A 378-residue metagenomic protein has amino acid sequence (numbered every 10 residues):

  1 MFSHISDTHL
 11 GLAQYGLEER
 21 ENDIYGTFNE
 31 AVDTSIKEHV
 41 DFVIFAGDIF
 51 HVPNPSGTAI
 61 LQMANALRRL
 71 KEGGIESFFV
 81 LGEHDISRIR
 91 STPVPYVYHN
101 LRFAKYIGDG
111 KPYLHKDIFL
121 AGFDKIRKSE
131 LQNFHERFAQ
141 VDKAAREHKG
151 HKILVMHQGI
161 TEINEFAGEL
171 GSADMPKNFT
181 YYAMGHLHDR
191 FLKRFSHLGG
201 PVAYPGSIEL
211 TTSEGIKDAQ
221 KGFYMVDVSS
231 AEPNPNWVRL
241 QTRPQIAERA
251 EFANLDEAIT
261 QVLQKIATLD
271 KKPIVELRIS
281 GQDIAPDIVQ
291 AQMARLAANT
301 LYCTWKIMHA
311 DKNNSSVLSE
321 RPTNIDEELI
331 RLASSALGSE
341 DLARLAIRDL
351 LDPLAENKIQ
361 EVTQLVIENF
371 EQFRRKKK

Functional and structural regions predicted by a protein language model:
M1-A66, R146, P353-Q364, Q372-K378: N-terminal active-site segment of His-dependent metallophosphoesterases
M1-N22, L210, K221-R243: Domain-start "cap" segments at the beginnings of catalytic or binding domains
N29-H39, A139-Q140, L255-L269: A short, well-ordered alpha-helical element
H39, F119, G150, N178 (+2 more regions): Short loop/turn motifs at secondary-structure junctions
F42, P53-Q220, Y224-D227: His/Asp/Glu-rich metal-coordinating catalytic cores of metallo-dependent phosphodiesterases/hydrolases acting on
S230-K378: Accessory, non-catalytic peripheral segments of nucleic-acid enzymes
